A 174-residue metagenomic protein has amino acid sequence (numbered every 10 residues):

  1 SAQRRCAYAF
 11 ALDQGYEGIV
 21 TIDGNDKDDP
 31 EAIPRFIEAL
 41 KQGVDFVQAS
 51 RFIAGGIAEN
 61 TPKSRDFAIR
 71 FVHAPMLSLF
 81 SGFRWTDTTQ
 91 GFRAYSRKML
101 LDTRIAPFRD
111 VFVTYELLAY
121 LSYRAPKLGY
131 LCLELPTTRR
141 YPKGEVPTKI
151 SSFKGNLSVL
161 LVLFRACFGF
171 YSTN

Functional and structural regions predicted by a protein language model:
S1-D13, P30-V111, P142-L160: Acceptor/aglycone-binding surface of glycosyltransferases and processive sugar-polymer synthases
Y16-K27: Short beta-strand-to-loop acidic/aromatic patch adjacent to the donor-nucleotide binding site
E17, D45, L131: Residue-level detector of anion-binding/catalytic polar loops
I22, V47-S50, L135-T137: Short glycine/serine/threonine-enriched helix-capping/active-site loop that flanks the nucleotide-sugar donor pocket
N25, I53, T138-R140: Conserved beta-strand edge residues that scaffold enzyme active sites
R109-D110, S122-R139: Catalytic donor-sugar/metal-binding loop of nucleotide-sugar-dependent glycosyltransferases
F112-Y120: Acidic donor-binding loop at a coil-to-helix junction in glycosyltransferase catalytic cores that engages
V159-N174: C-terminal, non-catalytic tails of nucleotide-sugar-dependent glycosyltransferases
